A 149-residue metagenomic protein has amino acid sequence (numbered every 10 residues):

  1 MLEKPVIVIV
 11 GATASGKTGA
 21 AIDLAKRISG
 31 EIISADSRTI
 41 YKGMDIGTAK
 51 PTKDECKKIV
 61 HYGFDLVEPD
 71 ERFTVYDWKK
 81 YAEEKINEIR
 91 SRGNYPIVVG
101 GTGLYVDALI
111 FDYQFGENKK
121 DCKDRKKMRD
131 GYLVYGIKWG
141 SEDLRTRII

Functional and structural regions predicted by a protein language model:
M1-I149: Phosphate/pyrophosphate-binding catalytic cores of soluble transferases and nucleic-acid-acting enzymes
